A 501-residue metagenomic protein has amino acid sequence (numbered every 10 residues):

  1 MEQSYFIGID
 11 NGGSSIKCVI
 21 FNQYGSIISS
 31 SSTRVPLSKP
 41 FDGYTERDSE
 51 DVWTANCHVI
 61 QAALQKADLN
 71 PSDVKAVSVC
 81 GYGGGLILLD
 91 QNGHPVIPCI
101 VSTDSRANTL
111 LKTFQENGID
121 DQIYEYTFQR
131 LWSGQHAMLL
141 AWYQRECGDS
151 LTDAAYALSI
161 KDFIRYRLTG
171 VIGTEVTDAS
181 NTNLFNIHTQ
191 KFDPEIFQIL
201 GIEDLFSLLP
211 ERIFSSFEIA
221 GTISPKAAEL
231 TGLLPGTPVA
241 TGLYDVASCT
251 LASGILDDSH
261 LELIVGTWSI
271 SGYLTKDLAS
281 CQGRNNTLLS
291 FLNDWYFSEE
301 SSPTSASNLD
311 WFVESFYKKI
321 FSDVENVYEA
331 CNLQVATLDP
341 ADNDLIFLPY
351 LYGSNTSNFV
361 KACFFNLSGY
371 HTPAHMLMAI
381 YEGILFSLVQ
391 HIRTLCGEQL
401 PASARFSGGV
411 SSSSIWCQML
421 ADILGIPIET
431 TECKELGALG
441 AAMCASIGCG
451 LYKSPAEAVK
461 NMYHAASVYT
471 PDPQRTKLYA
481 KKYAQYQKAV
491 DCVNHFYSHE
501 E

Functional and structural regions predicted by a protein language model:
M1-P98, E125, D153, E229 (+6 more regions): N-terminal glycine/serine-rich phosphate-binding loop of ATP-dependent small-molecule kinases, especially carbohydrate
I7-G8, Q115-T127, M138-G173, N183-I199 (+3 more regions): Active-site core segments that coordinate phosphate-bearing ligands/cofactors across diverse enzyme families
G25, D48, V77, D104 (+3 more regions): Residue-level signal for inorganic ion chemistry
T33, I100-A107, A179, T267-S269 (+1 more regions): Short, acidic/turn-prone active-site loops that include or flank metal/cofactor- and phosphate-binding residues
Q65-S102, R130-G134, R165-N186, R212-F217: Short beta-strand-loop/turn "lid" adjacent to the catalytic site in phosphate-handling enzymes
I100, D104-N117, A442-M443: Short alpha-helix plus adjacent loop in nuclease-associated cores
G201-F214: A conserved helix-loop-beta module that forms one wall/lid of the active-site cleft in ATP-utilizing catalytic domains
